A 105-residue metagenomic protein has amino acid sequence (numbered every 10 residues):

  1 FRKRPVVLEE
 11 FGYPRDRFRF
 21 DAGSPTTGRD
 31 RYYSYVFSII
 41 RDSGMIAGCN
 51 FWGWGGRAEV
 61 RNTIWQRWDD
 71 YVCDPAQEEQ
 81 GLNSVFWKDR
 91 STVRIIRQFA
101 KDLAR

Functional and structural regions predicted by a protein language model:
F1-Y33, W54-R61: Active-site clefts of carbohydrate-active enzymes
R31-Y35, I39-R105: Aromatic-rich peripheral "rim/lid" segments of glycoside hydrolase catalytic domains that contact and position glycan
